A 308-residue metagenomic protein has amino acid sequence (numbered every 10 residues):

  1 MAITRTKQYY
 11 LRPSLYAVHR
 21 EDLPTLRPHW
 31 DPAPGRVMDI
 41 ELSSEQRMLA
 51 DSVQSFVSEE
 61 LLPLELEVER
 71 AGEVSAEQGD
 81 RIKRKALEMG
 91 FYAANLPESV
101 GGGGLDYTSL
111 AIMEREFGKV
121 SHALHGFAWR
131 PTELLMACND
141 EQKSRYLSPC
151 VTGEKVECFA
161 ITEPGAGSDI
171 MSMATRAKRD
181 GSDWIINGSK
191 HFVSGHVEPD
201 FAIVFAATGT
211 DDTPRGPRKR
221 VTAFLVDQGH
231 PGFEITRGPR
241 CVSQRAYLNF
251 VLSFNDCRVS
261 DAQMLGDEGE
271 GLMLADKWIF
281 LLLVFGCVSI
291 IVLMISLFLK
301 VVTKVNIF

Functional and structural regions predicted by a protein language model:
Y10-E45: Intrinsic disorder at enzyme termini
I40-D51, F233-V288: Glycine-rich beta->alpha junctions and the first turn(s) of the following alpha-helix
E65-E73: C-terminal helix-coil-helix/basic helical segment that borders enzyme active sites and/or dimer interfaces and provides
D80-V156, V193-F201: Internal helix-loop-helix
G90, M113-G118, C138, A206-T208 (+2 more regions): Short Ser/Thr-interspersed hydrophobic loop/turn segments at strand-loop and sheet-helix junctions that line or gate
T175-K178: A structural signal for short hydrophobic beta-strand segments in well-ordered beta-sheet cores
N187-I235: A short core secondary-structure module
S289, L293-F308: Intramembrane alpha-helical segments
